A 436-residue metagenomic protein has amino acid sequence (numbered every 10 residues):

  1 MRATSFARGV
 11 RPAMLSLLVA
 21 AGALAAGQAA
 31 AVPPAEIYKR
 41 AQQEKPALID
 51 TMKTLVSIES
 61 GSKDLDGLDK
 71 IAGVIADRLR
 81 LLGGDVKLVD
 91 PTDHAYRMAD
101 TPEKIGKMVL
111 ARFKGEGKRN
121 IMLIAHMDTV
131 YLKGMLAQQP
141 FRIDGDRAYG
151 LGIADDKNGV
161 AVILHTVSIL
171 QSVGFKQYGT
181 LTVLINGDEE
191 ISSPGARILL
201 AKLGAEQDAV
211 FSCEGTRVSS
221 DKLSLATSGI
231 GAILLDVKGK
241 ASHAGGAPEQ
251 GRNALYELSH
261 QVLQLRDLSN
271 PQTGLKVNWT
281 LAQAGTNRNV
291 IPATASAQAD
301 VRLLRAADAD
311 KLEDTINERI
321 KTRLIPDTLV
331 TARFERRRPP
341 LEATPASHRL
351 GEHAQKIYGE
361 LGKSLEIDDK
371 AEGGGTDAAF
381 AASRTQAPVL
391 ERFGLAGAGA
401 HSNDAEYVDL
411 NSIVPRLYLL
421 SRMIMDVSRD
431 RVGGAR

Functional and structural regions predicted by a protein language model:
R2-L17: Bacterial N-terminal signal peptides that target proteins for export
A20-G22, A26-G27: N-terminal signal peptide c-region/cleavage motif recognized by signal peptidases
A30-E36, S60, R78, G83-D85 (+3 more regions): Metal-dependent amide/peptide-bond hydrolase catalytic core, centered on the "pita-bread" metallohydrolase fold
V32-L151, I169-S172, K176-Q177, A378: Acidic/His- and Gly-rich active-site-bordering loop/insert found across diverse amide/peptide-bond hydrolases
D128-D144, Q207, F211, S224-D236 (+1 more regions): Acidic-glycine-rich active-site phosphate/pyrophosphate-binding loop
R147-V160, H243: Glycine/serine-rich anion-binding loops at beta->alpha junctions that coordinate negatively charged ligand groups
A154-S228, N270, S428, V432-A435: Acidic/histidine-rich catalytic neighborhood of metal-dependent amide-processing enzymes
